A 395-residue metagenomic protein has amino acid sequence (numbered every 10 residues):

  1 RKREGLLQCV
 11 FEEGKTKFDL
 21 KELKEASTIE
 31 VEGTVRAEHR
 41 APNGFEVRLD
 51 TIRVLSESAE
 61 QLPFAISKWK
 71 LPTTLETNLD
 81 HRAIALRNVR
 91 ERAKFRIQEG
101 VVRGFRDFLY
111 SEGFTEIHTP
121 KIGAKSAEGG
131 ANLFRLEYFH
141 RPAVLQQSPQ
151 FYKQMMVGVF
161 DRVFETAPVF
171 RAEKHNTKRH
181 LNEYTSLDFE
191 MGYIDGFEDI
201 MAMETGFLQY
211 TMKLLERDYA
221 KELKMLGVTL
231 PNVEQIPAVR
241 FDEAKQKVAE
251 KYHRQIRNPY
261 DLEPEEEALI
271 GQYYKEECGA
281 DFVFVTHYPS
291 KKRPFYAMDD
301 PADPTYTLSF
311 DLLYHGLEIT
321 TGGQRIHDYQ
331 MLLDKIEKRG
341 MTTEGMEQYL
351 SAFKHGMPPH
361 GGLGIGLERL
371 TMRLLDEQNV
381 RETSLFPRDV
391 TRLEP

Functional and structural regions predicted by a protein language model:
R1-I194: Class II aminoacyl-tRNA synthetase-like tRNA-binding/catalytic domains
E25, G158, R162-E165, L181 (+3 more regions): TRNA-recognition modules of translation machinery and tRNA-sensing kinases, especially anticodon-binding
L62-L71, L181-N182, E204-G206, D299-A302 (+1 more regions): Short intrinsically disordered coil segments
P72, L79, A83, V102 (+14 more regions): Alpha-helix initiation and N-capping motif
A93-I97, G227-V233, T320: Extended, non-catalytic structural segments that build the interaction scaffolds of large macromolecular assemblies
G100, G104-E112, S148-G158, R162 (+13 more regions): Generic, well-ordered alpha-helical scaffold segments in large soluble proteins
A127-E128, G206-H315, K338-S351, H355-G356: Metal-assisted phosphate- and nucleotidyl-transfer catalytic regions
G192-I200, T205, K245: Extended, domain-scale alpha-helical bundle/helix-rich regions
